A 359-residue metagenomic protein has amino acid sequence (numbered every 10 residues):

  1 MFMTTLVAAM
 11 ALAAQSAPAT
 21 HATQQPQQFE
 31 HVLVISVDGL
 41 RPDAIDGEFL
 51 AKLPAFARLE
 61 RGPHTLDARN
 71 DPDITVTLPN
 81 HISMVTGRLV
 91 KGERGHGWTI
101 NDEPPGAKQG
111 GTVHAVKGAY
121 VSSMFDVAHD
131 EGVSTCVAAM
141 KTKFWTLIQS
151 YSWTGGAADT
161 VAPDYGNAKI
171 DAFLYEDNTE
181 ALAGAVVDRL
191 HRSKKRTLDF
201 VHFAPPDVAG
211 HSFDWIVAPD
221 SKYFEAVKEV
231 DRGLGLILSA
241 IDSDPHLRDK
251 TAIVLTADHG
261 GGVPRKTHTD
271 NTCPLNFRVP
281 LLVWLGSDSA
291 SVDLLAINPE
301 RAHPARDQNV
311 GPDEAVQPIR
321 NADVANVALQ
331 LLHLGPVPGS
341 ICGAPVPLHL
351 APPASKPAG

Functional and structural regions predicted by a protein language model:
L12-L33, V37-E60, H333-C342, H349-G359: …; additionally, a secondary subgroup of soluble metalloenzymes is captured
H21-F29, P42-D130: Active-site nucleophile/metal-coordination loop of metallo-enzymes that catalyze phosphate/sulfate and related
Q28-L33, R61-L66, D130-C136, S193-D199 (+3 more regions): Loop/turn elements at helix/coil->beta-strand transitions in domains of secreted/extracellular proteins
V34, A55, E229-D270: Metal-dependent active-site segment of extracytoplasmic phospho-/sulfohydrolases and closely related
P42, E300-P347, A351: Non-catalytic, well-ordered alpha-helical segments in soluble enzyme domains
G92-Y175: Catalytic-site neighborhoods of secreted/periplasmic enzymes that process anionic sulfate/phosphate groups
I148-N167, V186-L236, R265: Active-site His/acidic residue clusters
D249, L255-P299: Histidine-centered active-site microenvironments of extracellular/periplasmic hydrolases and transferases
